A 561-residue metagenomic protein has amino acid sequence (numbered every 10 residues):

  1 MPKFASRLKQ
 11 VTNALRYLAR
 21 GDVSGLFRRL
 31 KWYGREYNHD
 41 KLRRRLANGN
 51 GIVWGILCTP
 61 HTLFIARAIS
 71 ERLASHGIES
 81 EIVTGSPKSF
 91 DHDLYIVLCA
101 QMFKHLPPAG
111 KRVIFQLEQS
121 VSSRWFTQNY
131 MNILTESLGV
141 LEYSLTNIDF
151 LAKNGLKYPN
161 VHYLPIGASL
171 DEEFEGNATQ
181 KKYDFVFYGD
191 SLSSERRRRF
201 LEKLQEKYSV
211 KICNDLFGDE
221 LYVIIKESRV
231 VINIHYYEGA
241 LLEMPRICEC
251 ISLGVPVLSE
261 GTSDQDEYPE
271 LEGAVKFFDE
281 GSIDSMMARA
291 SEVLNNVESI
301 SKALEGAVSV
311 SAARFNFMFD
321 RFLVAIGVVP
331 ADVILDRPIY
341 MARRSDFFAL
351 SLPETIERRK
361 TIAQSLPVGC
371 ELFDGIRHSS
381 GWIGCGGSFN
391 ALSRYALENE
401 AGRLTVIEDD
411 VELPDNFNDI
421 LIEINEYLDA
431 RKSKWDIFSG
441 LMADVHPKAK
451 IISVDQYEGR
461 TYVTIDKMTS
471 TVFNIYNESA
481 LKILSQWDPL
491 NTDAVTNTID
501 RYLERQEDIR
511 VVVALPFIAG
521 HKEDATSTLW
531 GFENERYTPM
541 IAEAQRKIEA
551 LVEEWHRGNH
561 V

Functional and structural regions predicted by a protein language model:
M1-V53, V328-D332, D336, T528-L529 (+1 more regions): Membrane-proximal basic amphipathic "stem/tether" segments
W32-H92, L98-G110, I114-G273, M318 (+2 more regions): Nucleotide-sugar donor-binding catalytic core of glycosyltransferases
G85-S86, D215, D279, D374-S380: Short beta->alpha junction loops
Y95-V97, E175-F187, R229, A290-L294 (+3 more regions): Short, surface-exposed amphipathic charged segments that create phosphate/polyanion-binding patches used for binding
G139-V140, V275, F473, V511: A residue-level structural signature of the nucleotidyltransferase/glycosyltransferase Rossmann-like core
F278-E298: C-terminal "capping" alpha-helix adjacent to the active site of nucleotide-linked donor transferases in cell-envelope
L294-I326: A charged, aromatic-enriched C-terminal amphipathic alpha-helix characteristic of glycosyltransferases across folds
G327-I407, V411-V561: An acidic/histidine-cluster motif and surrounding catalytic segment that typifies divalent-metal-assisted enzyme active
